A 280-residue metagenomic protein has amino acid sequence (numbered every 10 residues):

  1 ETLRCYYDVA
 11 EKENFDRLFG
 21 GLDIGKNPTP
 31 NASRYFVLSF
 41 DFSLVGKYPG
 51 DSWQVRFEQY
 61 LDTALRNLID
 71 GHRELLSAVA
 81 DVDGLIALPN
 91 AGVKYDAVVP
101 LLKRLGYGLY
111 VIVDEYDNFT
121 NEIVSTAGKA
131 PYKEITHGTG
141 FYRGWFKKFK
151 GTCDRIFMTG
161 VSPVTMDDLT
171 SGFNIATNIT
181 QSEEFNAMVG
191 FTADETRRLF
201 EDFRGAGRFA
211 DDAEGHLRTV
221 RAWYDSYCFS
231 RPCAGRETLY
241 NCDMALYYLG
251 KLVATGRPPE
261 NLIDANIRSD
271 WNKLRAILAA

Functional and structural regions predicted by a protein language model:
L3-Y6, Q54-F57, S125-K133, P163 (+2 more regions): Short secondary-structure boundary/capping segments
C5-D70: P-loop NTPase motor core
I24, S43-K47, D117-N118, S162-D168 (+1 more regions): Conserved nucleotide-binding/hydrolysis micro-motifs of P-loop NTPases
S39, Y110-D114, G140-G144, D154-V161: Structural recognition of the conserved hydrophobic beta-strand(s) that form the central parallel beta-sheet of P-loop
S52, V79-P100: Short glycine-rich substrate-engagement loop in P-loop NTPases that contacts/grips substrate
L65, A97-R104, P131-I156: Substrate-engagement module of ASCE P-loop NTPases
G106-I135: Conserved P-loop NTPase "ATPase switch" module shared by AAA+ and STAND
T165-G172, I179-G250: Amphipathic alpha-helical segments of the small helical/lid subdomains adjacent to P-loop NTPase cores
